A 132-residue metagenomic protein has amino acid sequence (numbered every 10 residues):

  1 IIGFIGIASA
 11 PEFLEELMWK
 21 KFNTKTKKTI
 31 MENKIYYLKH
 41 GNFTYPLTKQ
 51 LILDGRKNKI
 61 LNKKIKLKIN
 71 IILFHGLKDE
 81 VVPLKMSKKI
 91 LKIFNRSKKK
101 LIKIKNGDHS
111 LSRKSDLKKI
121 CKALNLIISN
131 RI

Functional and structural regions predicted by a protein language model:
I1-L47: Hydrolase active-site cap/lid region
T44-K64: Active-site nucleophile elbow and catalytic-triad environment of alpha/beta-hydrolase enzymes
K66-K68, L73-H75, D79: Short beta-strand/loop motif that positions the catalytic acidic residue of the alpha/beta-hydrolase fold
I69, P83-K92, D116: Short alpha-helix in the alpha/beta-hydrolase fold that links the catalytic acid
K78-V82, S110: Acidic catalytic loop of the alpha/beta-hydrolase fold
F94-S110: Catalytic histidine neighborhood in serine/cysteine hydrolases with alpha/beta-hydrolase-type architecture
G107-I120: Catalytic histidine-centered segment of alpha/beta-hydrolase-like enzymes
A123-R131: C-terminal alpha-helix
